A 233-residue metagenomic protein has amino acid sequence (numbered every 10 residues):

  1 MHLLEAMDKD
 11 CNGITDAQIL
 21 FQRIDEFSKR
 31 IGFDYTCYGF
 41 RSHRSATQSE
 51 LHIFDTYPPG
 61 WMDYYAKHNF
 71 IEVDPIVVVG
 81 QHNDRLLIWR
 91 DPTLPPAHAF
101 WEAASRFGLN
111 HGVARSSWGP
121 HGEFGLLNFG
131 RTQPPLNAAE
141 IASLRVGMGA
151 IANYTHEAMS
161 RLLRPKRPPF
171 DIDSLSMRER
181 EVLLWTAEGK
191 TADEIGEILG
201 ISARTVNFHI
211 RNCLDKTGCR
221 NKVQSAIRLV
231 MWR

Functional and structural regions predicted by a protein language model:
D55-S105: Regulatory sensory and allosteric helical modules in signal-transduction proteins and certain transcription factors
F100-G122: Helix-to-coil/beta transition segments that act as allosteric "coupling" elements at the rims of sensory or catalytic
W118-Q133: Sensory-domain boundary capping and coupling elements
T132-R145: Regulatory loop-to-helix N-cap segments in sensory/regulatory domains that couple ligand/signal detection
R161-R178: Regulatory hinge/linker segments at domain boundaries that couple sensory/effector modules to output domains
R178-V182, A192: The N-cap/first-turn positions of alpha helices within or immediately adjacent to helix-turn-helix DNA-binding domains
T191-Q224: Recognition helix of helix-turn-helix DNA-binding domains
K222-R233: Short, basic, alpha-helical segments at the C-terminal edge of helix-turn-helix-like DNA-binding modules
